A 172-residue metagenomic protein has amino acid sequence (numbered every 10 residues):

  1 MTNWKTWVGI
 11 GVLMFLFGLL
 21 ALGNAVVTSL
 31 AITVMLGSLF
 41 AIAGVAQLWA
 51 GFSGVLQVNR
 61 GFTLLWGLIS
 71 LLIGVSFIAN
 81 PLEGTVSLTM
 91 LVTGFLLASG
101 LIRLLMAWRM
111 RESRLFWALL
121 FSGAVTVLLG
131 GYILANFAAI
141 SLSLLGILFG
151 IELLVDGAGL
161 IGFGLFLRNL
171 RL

Functional and structural regions predicted by a protein language model:
M1-L172: Long, distal/terminal scaffolding or interaction modules with repetitive or compositionally biased sequence
